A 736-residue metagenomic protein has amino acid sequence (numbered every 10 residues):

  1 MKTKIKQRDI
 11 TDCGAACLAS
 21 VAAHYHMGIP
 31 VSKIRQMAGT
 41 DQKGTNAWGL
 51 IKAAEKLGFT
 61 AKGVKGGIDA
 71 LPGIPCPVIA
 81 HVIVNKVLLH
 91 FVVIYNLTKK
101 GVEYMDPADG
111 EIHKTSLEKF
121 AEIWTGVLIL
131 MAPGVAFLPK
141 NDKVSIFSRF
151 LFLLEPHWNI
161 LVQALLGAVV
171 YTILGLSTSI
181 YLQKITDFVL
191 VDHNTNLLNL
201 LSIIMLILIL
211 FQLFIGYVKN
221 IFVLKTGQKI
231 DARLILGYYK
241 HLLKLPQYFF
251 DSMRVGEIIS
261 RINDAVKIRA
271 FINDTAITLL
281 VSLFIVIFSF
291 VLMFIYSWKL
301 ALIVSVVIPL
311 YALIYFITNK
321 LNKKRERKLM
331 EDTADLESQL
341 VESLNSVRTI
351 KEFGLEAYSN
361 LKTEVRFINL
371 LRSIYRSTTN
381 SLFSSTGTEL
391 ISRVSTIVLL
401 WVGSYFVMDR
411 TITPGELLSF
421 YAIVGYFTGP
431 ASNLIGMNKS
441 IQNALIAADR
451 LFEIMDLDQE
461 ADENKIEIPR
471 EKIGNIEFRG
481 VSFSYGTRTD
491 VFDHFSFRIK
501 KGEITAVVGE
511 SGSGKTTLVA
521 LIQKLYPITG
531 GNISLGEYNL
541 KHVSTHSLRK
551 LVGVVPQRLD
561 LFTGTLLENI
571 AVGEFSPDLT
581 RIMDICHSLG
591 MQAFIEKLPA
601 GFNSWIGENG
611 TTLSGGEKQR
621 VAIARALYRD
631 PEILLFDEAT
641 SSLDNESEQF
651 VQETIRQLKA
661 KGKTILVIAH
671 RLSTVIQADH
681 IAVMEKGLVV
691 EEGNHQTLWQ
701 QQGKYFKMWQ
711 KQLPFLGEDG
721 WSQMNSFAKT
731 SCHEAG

Functional and structural regions predicted by a protein language model:
A15, A38-T45, I51, L71-G167 (+1 more regions): Noncatalytic regulatory segments and standalone regulatory/sensor domains
V162-I215, F222, F294-K299, R410-P414: Transmembrane helix-loop-helix hairpins at lipid-water interfaces of multipass membrane proteins, especially the type-1
L182-Q183, V223, H241-F288, N345 (+3 more regions): Juxtamembrane loop-to-helix connectors within ABC transporter transmembrane domains
I204-Q212, G216, T278-K328, W401-I412 (+1 more regions): Transmembrane helices of ABC transporter permease
M205-G216, I308-A312, S381-S395, P414-G436: Hydrophobic alpha-helical segments in the permease module
L236, K240-E257, K328-R376, A448 (+1 more regions): Loop segments that connect adjacent transmembrane helices in multi-pass transporters
D332, K351-L355, T379, Y426-I454: Cytosolic ends of transmembrane helices, especially the final helix of ABC transmembrane type-1 domains
E471-G736: ABC-type nucleotide-binding domain
